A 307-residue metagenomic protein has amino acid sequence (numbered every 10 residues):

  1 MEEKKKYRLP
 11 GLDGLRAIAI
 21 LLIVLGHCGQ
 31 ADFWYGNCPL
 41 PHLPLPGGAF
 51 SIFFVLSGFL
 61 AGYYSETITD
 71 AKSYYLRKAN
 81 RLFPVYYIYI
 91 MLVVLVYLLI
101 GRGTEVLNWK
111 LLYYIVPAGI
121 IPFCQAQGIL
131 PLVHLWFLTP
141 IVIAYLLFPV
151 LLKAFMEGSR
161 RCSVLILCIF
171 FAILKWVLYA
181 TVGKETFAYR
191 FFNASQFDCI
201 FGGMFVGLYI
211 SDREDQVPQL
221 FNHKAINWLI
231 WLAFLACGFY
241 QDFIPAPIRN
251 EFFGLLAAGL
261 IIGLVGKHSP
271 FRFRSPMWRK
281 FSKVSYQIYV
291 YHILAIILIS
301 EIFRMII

Functional and structural regions predicted by a protein language model:
M1-K184, Q216, L220-F221, A225-I226 (+2 more regions): Membrane-cytosol interface segments of multi-pass membrane proteins, especially ER/Golgi lipid-handling enzymes
Q30, I121, V206, L294-A295: Flexible, active-site-proximal loop/turn residues at the rims of small-molecule/cofactor binding pockets and catalytic
G36-P44, E185-A194, A246-F252: Non-cytosolic membrane-interface motifs at loop->transmembrane helix junctions
G48-F59, L138-Y145, N193-V206, E251-I262: Alpha-helical transmembrane segments of multi-pass membrane proteins
Y63, L152, G207-S211, G266: Short glycine/serine- and small hydrophobic-enriched flexible loop segments
I68, L208, D212-D215, P270-F271: Short helix-loop capping/hinge motifs at secondary-structure junctions, enriched in acidic/polar residues
L99, I200, M204-F205, N227-I307: Alpha-helical transmembrane segments of multi-pass integral membrane proteins
R213-L220, P247-R249: Short acidic alpha-helical/loop segments enriched in Asp/Glu that coordinate divalent cations
